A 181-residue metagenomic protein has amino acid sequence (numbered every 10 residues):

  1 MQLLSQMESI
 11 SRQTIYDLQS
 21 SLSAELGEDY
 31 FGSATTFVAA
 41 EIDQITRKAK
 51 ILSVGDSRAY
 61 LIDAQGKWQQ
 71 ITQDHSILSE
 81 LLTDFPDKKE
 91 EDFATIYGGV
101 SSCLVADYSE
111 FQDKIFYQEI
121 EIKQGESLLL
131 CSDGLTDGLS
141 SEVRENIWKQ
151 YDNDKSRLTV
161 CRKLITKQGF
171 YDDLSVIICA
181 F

Functional and structural regions predicted by a protein language model:
M1-F181: PP2C/PPM-type serine/threonine phosphatase catalytic domain
